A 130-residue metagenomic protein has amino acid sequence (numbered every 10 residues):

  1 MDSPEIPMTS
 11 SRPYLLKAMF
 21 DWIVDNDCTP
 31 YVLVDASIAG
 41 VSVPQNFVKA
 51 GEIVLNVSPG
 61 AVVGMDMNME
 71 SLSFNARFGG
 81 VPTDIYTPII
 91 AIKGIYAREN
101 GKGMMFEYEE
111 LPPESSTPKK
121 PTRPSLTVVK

Functional and structural regions predicted by a protein language model:
M1-S10: N-terminal leader/capping segments at the start of a protein or of a new domain
P7, P113-V129: Short hydrophobic short-linear motifs embedded in intrinsically disordered terminal tails or helical linkers
S10-Y86: N-terminal recruitment modules of adaptor/scaffold proteins
W22, I95-R98: Conserved short hydrophobic interaction patches
S37, E110-L111: Residue-level signal for alpha-helical context at structural boundaries
Y86-Y96: Phosphoinositide-dependent membrane-docking surfaces
A97-E110: Short acidic, Gly/Pro-enriched loop/turn segments at secondary-structure junctions
